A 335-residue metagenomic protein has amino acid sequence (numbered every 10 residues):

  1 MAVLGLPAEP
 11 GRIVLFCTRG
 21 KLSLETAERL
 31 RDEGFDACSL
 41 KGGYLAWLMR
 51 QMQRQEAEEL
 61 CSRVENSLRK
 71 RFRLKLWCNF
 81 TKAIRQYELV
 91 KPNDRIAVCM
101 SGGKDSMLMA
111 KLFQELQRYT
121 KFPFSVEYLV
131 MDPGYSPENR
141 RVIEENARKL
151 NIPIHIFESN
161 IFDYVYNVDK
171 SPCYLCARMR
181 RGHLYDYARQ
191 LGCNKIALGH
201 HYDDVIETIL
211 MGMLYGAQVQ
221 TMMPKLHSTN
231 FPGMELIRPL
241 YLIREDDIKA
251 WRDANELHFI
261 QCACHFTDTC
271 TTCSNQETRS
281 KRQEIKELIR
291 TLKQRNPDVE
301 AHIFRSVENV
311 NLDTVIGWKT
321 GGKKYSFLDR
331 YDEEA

Functional and structural regions predicted by a protein language model:
M1-V14, T18-N66: Rhodanese-like catalytic fold shared by cysteine-dependent sulfurtransferases and DSP/PTP-type phosphatases
V14, C38, E127-L129, H155-F157 (+4 more regions): Hydrophobic/aromatic beta-strand patches that form the interior of the parallel beta-sheet core in alpha/beta enzyme
T18, L198-Y202, E308: Short, well-ordered beta-to-alpha junction loops that form the rim of enzyme active sites and present histidine/acidic
K21, V130-P137, H265-T271: Short histidine/acidic/glycine/proline-rich micro-motifs that form metal- and phosphate-coordinating active-site loops
G34-F35, I152, L257: Short phosphate-binding/catalytic loops that engage adenosine nucleotides
E56-V219, M223, H227, D246-A254 (+1 more regions): ATP-dependent adenylation/nucleotidyltransferase module used to activate substrates
S125-V126, D203-I289: Catalytic subdomain that performs nucleotidyl-dependent activation
L257-A335: The feature marks non-catalytic terminal segments
